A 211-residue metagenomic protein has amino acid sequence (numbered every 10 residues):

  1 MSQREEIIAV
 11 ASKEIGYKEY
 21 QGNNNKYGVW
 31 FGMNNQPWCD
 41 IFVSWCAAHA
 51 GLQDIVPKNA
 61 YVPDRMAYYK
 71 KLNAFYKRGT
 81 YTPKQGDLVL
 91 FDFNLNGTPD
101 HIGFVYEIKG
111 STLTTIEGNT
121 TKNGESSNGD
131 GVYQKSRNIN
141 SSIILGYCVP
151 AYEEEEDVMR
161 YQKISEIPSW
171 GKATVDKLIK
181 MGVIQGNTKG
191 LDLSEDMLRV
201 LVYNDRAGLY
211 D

Functional and structural regions predicted by a protein language model:
M1-Q53, M181-V183: N-terminal capping segments
M1-R4, G32-D40, T82, N96-P99 (+3 more regions): Solvent-exposed, acidic/flexible segments
M1-S2, V149-Q162: Low-complexity, Pro/Thr/Ser/Gly/Ala-rich linker/spacer regions in secreted, extracellular modular proteins
R4-I8, Q53-N123: ...with weaker cross-activation on analogous glycine-rich loops/strands in unrelated enzymes
Q21-M33, S127-R137, G190-L193: Short, polar loop/linker segments at the starts of domains and inter-domain junctions
D40-W45, D157-D211: Short, solvent-exposed alpha-helical surface patches in non-cytosolic proteins
G110-E154: Active-site signature of cysteine proteases
